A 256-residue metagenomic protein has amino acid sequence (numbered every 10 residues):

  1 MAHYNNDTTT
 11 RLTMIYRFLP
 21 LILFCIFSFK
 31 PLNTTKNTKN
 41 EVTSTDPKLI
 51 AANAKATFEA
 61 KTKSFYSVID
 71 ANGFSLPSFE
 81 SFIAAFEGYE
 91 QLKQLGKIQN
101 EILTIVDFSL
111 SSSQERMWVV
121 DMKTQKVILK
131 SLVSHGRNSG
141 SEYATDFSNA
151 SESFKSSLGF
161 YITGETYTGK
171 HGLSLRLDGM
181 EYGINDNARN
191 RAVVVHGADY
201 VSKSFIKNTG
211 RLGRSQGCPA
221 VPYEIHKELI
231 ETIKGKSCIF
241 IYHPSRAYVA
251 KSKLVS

Functional and structural regions predicted by a protein language model:
M1-V42: Bacterial Sec-dependent N-terminal signal peptides
K36-Q216, Y223-S237, R246-Y248, S252-S256: Cell wall/extracellular polymer interaction/catalysis modules
H243: Active-site proximal loops enriched in glycine and acidic residues that flank catalytic Cys/His/Asp and coordinate
